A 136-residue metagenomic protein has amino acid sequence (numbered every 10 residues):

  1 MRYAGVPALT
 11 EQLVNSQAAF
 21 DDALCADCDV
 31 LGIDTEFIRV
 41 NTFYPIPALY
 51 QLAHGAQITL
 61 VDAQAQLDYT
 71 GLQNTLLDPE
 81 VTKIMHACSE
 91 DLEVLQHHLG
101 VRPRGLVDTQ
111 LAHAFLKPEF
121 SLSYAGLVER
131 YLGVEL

Functional and structural regions predicted by a protein language model:
M1-G126: Conserved RNase H-like, two-metal-ion catalytic cores of nucleic-acid enzymes
G126-L136: A short, charged helix-loop
